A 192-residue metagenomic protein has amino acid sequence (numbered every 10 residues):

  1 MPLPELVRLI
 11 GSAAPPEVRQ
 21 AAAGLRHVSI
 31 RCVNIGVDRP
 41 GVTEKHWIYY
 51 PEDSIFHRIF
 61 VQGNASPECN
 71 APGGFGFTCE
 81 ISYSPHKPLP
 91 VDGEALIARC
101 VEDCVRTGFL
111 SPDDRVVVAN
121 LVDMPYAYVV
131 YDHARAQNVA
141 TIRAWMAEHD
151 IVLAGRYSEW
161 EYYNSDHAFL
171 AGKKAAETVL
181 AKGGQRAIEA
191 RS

Functional and structural regions predicted by a protein language model:
M1-F109, A136, W145, E189-R191: Mid-domain catalytic core of redox enzymes that form a hydrophobic substrate pocket/lid adjacent to a catalytic redox
V7-S12, Y131, Y163-N164: Short glycine-/acidic-enriched loop or helix-start segments at secondary-structure transitions that form or flank
I55, F75, R115-V117, H149-I151: A short pocket-lining beta-strand/turn micro-motif at the edge of beta-sheets
V61, A65-P72, M124-W160: FAD-binding beta-loop-beta segment adjacent to the flavin cofactor pocket
C79, A119, A154: Hydrophobic residues at beta-strand termini and immediately following loops that shape nucleotide-binding pockets
R99-N120, Y128-Y131: C-terminal hydrophobic structural anchor segments that stabilize assembly/packing rather than catalytic chemistry
V116-P125, V179-S192: Active-site-proximal substrate-binding core of FAD-dependent oxidoreductases
L153-G183: A conserved FAD-binding loop/helix module that cradles the flavin
